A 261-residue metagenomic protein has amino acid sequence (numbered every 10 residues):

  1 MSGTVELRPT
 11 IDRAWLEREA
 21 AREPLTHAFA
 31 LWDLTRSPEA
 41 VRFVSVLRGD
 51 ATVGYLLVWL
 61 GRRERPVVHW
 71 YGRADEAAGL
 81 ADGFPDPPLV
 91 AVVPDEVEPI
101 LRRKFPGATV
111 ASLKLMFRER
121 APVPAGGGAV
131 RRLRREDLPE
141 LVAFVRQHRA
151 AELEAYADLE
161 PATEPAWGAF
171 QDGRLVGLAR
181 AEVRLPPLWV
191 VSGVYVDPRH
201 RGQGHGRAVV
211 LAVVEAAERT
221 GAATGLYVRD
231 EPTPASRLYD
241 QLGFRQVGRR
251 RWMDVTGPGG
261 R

Functional and structural regions predicted by a protein language model:
M1-A28, L115, E119-E152: Short amphipathic alpha-helix that is part of the acyltransferase structural core
S2-L7, A20, P24-F84, A179-S192 (+1 more regions): Conserved donor-binding loop and adjoining core beta-sheet/short helix segment in diverse acyl/aminoacyl transferases
R42, R48, T52-G127, M253: Acyl-donor-binding surface of acyltransferase catalytic domains
A74-G83, V196, G202-E218, S236-Q241: Conserved acetyl-CoA-binding loop-helix of GNAT-fold acetyltransferases
V92-E98, G225-S236, D240, W252-G260: Conserved beta-strand-loop-alpha-helix junction that forms the acyl-donor binding cleft
F105-V110, D240-R249: Conserved acetyl-CoA-binding loop of GNAT-fold acetyltransferases
A155-P165, F170-Y195: A conserved beta-strand-loop-helix scaffold within acyl/acetyltransferase catalytic domains
